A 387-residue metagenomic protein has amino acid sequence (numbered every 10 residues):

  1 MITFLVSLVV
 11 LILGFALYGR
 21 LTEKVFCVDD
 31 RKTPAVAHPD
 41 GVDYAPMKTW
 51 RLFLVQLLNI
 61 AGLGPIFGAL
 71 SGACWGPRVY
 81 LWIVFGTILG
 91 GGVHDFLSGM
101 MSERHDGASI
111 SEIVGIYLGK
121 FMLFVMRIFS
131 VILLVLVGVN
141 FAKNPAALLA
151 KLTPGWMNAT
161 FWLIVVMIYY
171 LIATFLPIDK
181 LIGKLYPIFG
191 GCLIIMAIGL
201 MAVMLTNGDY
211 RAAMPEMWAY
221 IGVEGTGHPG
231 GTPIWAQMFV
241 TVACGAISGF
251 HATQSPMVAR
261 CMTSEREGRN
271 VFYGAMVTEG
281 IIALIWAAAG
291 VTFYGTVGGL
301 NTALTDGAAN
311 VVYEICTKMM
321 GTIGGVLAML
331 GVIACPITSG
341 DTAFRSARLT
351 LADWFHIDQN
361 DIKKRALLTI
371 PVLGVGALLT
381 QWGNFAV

Functional and structural regions predicted by a protein language model:
M1-G19, G72-S102, S111, M122: Extracellular loop-to-transmembrane helix junctions
L5, F124-L133, K151-I178, L193-M196 (+1 more regions): Transmembrane alpha-helical segments of multi-pass small-molecule transport proteins
V10-I66, S264-E267: Membrane-interface "cap" regions at the ends of multi-pass membrane proteins
M47-G64, V203-Y210, Y220-W286, L330-S339: Hydrophobic, membrane-embedded alpha-helices of multi-pass small-molecule transporters
G107-K120, K143-W162, M257-G280, A309-E314 (+1 more regions): Helix-loop-helix connectors at the membrane interface of multi-pass transporters/channels
K120-F124, A159-I164, G274-L284, V291 (+5 more regions): Loop-to-transmembrane helix boundary motifs in multi-pass membrane proteins
G138-A142, A146-I164, Y170-T174, L193-E224: Hydrophobic alpha-helical segments and their helix-loop junctions in multi-pass secondary transporters
M204-E216, Y273-E314: Extracellular/periplasmic helix-exit of transmembrane alpha-helices
